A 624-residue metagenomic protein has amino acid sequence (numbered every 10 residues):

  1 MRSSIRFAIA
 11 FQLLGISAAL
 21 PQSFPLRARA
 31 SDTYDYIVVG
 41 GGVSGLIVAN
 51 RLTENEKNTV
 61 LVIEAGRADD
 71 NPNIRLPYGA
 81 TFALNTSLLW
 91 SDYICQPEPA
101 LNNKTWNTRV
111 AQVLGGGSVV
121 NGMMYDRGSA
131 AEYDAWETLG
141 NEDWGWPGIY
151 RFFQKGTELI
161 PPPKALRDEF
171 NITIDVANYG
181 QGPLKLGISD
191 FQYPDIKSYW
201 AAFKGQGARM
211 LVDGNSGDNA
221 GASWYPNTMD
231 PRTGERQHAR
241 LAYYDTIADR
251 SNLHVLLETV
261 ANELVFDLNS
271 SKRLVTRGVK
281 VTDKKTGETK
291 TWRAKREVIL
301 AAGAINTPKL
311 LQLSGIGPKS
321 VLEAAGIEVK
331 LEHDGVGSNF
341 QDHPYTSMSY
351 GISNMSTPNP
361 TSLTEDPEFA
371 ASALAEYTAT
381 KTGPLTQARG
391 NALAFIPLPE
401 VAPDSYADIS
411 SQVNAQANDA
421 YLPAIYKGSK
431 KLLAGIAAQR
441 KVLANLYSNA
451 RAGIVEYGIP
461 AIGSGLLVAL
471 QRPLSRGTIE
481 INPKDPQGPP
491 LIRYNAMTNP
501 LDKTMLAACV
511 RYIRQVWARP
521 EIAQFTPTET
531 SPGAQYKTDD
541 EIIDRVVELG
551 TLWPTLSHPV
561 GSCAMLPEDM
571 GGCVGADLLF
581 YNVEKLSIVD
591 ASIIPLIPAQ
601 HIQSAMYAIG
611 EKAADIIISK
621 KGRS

Functional and structural regions predicted by a protein language model:
R2-S624: N-terminal redox-cofactor-binding region of secreted/periplasmic oxidoreductases
